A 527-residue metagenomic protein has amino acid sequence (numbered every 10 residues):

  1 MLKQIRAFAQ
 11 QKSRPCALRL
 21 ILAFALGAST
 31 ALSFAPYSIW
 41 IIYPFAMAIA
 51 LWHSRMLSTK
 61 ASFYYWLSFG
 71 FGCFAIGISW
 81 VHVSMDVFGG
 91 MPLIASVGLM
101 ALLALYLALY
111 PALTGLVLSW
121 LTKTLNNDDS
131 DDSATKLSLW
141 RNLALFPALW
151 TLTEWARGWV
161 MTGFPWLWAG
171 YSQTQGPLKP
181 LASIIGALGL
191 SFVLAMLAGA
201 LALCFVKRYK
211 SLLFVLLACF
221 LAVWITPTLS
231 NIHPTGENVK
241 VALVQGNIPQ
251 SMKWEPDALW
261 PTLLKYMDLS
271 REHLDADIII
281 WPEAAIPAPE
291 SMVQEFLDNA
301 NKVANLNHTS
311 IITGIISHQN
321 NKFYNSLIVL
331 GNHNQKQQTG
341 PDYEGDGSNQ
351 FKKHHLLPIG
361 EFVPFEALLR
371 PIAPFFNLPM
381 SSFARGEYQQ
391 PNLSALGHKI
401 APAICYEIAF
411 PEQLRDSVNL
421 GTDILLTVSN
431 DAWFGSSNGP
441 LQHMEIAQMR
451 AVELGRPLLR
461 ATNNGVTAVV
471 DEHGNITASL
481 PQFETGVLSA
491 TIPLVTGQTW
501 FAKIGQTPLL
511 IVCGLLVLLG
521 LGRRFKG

Functional and structural regions predicted by a protein language model:
M1-S13, F365-L368, I372-F376: Short helical patches
L2-L229, R271, S436, A447-R450 (+4 more regions): Membrane-embedded alpha-helical bundles of multi-pass enzymes that act on lipidic or dolichyl-linked glycan substrates
L229-P508: Soluble catalytic domains of enzymes that build or remodel membrane lipids, polysaccharides, and related
